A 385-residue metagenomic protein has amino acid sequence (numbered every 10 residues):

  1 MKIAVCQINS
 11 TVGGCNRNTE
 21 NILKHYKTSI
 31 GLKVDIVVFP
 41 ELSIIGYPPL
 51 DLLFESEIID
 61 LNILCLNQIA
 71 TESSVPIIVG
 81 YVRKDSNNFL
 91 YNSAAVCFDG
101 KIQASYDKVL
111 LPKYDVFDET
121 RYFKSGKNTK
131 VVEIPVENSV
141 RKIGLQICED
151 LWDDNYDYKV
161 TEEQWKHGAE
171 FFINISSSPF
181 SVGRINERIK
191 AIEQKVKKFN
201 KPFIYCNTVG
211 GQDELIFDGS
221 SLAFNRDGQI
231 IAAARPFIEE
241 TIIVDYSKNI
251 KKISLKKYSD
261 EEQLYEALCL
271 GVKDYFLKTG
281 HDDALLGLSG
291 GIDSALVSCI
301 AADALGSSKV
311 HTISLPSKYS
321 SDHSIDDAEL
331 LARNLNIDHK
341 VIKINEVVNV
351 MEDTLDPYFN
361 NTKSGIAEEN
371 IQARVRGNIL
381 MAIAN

Functional and structural regions predicted by a protein language model:
M1-G287, D303-S307, S314, N334 (+1 more regions): Enzyme catalytic cores with a strong preference for nitrogen-chemistry domains
I189, R374-G377: Conserved glycosyltransferase catalytic-site signature
Q229, D293, V347: Conserved Rossmann-like nucleotide-cofactor binding loop
P236-D245, K309-S314, K318-A367, I371-A373: A conserved beta-strand->alpha-helix junction
D282-L288, I292-E329: ATP-dependent adenylation/pyrophosphate-handling site
L355, I383-N385: Conserved adenylate-forming
L380: Glycine/Thr-rich phosphate-binding loops that ligate phosphate moieties of nucleotide and other phosphorylated ligands
